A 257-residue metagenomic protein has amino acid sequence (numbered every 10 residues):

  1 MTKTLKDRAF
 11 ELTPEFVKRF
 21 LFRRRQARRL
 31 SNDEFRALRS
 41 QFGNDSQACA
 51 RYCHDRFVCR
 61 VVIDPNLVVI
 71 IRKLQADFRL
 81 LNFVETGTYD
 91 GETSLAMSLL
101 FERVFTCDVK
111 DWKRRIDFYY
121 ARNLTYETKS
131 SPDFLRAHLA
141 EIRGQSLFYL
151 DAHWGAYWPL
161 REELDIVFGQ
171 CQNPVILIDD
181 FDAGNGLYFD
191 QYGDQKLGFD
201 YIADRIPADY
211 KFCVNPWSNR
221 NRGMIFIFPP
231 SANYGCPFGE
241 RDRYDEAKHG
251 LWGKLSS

Functional and structural regions predicted by a protein language model:
T2-L147, A152-S257: A short alpha-helical cap/connector motif
